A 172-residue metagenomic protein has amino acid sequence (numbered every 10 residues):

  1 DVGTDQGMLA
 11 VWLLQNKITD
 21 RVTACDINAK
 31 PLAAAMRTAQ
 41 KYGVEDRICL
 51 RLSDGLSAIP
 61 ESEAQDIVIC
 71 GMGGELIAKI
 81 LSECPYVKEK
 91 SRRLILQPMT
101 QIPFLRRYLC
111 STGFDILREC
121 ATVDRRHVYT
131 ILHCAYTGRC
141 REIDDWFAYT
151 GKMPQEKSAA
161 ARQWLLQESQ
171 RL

Functional and structural regions predicted by a protein language model:
V2: Conserved beta-strand/loop positions that form the S-adenosyl-L-methionine
Q6-T19: Conserved SAM-binding loop of SAM-dependent methyltransferases across substrates and taxa, primarily the Class I
K17-I18, Q40-D46, Y86-E89: Short helix-capping segments at alpha-helix termini
R21-D26: Conserved SAM-binding motif I beta-strand of class I
K30: Conserved Rossmann-like nucleotide-cofactor binding loop
A33-S62: S-adenosyl-L-methionine
S57, E63, E75-R171: Class I S-adenosyl-L-methionine
A64-G71: Short SAM/SAH-binding signature in class I
